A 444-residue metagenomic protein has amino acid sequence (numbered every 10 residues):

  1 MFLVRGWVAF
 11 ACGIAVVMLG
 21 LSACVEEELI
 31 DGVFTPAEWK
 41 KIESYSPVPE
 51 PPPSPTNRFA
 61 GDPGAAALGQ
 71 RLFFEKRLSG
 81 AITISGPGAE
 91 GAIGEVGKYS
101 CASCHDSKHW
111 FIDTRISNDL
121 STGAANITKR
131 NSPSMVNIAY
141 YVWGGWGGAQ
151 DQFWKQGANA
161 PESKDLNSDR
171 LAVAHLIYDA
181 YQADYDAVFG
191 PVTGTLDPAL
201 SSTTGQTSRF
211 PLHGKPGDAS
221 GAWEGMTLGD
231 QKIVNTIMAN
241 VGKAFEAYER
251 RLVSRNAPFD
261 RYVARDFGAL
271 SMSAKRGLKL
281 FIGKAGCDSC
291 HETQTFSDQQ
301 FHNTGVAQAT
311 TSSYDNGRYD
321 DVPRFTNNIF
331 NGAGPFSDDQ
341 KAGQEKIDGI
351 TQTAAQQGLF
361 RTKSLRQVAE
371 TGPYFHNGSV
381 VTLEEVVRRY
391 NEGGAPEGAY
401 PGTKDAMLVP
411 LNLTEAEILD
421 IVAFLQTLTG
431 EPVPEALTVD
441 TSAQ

Functional and structural regions predicted by a protein language model:
M1-A11: Bacterial N-terminal signal peptides that target proteins for export
A9-G20: Bacterial N-terminal signal peptides
L21-Q444: Periplasmic c-type cytochrome electron-transfer domains
